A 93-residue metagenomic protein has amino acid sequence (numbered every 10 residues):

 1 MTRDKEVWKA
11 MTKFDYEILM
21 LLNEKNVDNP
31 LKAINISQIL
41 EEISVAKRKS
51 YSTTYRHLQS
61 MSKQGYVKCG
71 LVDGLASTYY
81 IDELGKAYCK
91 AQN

Functional and structural regions predicted by a protein language model:
M1-P30: Short alpha-helical segments that sit at the start of domains
F14, K32-N35, T54-H57, S77 (+1 more regions): Short, conserved alpha-helical segments within structured domains
N29-I43: Short acidic, hydrophobic short linear motifs in intrinsically disordered regions
R48-K63, A76: Short amphipathic alpha-helical interaction segments
S62-V72: A short, conserved structural fragment
V72-N93: Short, cationic-aromatic polyanion-contact patches
